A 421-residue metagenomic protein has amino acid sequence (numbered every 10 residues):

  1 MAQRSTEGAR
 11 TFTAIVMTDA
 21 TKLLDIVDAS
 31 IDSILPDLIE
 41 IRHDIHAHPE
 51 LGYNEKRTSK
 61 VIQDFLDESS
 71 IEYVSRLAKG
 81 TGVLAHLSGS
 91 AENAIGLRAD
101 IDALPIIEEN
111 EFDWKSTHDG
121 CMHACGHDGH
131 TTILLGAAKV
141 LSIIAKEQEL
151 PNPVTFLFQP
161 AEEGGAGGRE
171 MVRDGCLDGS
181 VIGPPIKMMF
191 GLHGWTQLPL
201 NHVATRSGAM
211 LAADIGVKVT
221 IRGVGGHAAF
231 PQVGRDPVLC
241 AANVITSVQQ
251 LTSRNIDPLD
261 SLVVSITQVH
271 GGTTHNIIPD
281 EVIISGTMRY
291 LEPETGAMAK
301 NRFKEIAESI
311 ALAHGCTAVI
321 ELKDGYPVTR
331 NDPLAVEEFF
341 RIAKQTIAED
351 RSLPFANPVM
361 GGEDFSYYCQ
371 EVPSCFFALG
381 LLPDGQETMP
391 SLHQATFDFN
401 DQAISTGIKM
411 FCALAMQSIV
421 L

Functional and structural regions predicted by a protein language model:
Q3-R10: Short, low-complexity, charge-dense intrinsically disordered segments
F12, D19-H123, D128, T132-N152: Acidic/His- and Gly-rich active-site-bordering loop/insert found across diverse amide/peptide-bond hydrolases
T18-A20, L239-L421: Metal-dependent amide/peptide-bond hydrolase catalytic core, centered on the "pita-bread" metallohydrolase fold
I31, L35-L38, R42, P49 (+11 more regions): Structural signal for hydrophobic packing residues in well-ordered secondary-structure cores of soluble enzyme domains
I45, L97, H127, F156 (+7 more regions): Divalent metal-coordination and catalytic microenvironments
E50, N54, E163, V319: Contiguous, non-catalytic segments that form substrate-binding/exosite surfaces or channel walls
V83, L104-I106, E111-M122, D128-G129 (+4 more regions): Histidine/acidic-residue-rich, glycine-tolerant segments that coordinate divalent metal ions
